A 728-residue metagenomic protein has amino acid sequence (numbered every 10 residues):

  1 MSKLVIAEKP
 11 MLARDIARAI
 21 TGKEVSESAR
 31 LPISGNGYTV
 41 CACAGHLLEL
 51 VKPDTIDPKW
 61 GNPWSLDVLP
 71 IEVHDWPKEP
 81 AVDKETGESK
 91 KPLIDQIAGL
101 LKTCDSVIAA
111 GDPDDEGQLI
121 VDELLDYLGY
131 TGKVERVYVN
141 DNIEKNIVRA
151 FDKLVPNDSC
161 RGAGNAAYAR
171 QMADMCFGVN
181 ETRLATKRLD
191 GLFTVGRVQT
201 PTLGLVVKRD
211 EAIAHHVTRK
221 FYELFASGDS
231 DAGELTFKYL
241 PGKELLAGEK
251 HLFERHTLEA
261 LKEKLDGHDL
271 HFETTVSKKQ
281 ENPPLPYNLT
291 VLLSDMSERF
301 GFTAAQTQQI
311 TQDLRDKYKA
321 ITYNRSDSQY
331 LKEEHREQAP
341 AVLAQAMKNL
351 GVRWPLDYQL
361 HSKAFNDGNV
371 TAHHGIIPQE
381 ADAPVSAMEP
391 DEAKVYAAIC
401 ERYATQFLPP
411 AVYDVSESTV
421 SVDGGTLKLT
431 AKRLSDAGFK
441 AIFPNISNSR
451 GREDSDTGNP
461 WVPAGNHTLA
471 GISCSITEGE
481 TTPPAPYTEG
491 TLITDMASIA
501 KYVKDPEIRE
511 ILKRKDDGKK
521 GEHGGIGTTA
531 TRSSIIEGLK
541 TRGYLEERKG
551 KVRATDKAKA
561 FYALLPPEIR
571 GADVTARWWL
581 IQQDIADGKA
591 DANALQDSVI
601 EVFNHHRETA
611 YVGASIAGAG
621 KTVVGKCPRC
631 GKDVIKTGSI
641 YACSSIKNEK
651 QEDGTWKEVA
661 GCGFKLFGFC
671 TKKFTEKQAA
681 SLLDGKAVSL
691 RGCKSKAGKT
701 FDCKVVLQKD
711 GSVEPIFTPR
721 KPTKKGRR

Functional and structural regions predicted by a protein language model:
M1-Q171, M175: Intrinsically disordered, low-complexity regulatory segments
M1-S2, D112-P113, D190-T194, V276-L285 (+3 more regions): Conserved short loop/turn motifs at secondary-structure junctions
S2-L4, V82-D83, Y127, G132 (+7 more regions): Basic, low-complexity terminal or inter-domain segments flanking catalytic cores
S89, N142, N146-G228, V276-S277: C-terminal or mid-to-C-terminal helical accessory/interaction module adjacent to the motor/catalytic core
H216-Y239, E273-I310, T488, G521: C-terminal accessory/connector segments of nucleic-acid motor ATPases
L246-L285, D573: Metal- or metallocofactor-binding catalytic centers and their adjacent structured scaffolds across diverse enzyme
D266-N282, S294, A470-P483: Positively charged, polyanion-binding regions of nucleic-acid-associated proteins
